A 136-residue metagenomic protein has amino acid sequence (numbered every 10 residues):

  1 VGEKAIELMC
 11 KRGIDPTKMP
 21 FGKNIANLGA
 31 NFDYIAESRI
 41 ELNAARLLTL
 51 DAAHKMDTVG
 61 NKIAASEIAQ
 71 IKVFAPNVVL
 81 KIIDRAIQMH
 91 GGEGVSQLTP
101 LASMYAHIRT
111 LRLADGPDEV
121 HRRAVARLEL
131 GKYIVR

Functional and structural regions predicted by a protein language model:
V1-R136: Alpha-helical interface subdomain recognition
